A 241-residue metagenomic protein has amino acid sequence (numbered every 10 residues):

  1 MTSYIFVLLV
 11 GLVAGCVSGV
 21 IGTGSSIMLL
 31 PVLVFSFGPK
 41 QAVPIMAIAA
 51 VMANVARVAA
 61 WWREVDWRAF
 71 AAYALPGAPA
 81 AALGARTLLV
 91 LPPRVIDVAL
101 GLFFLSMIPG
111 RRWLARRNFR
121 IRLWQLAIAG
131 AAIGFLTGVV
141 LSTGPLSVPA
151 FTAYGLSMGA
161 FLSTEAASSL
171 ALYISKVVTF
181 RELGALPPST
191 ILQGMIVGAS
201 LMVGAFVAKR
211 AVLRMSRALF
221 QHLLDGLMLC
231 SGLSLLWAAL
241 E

Functional and structural regions predicted by a protein language model:
Y4, A47, L100-F104, I108 (+3 more regions): Residues within membrane-spanning alpha-helices of integral membrane proteins, especially the hydrophobic core/packing
Y4-A72, A129-G134, S142-L201, A205 (+1 more regions): Small-residue-rich hydrophobic segments that form or flank transmembrane alpha-helices in multi-pass membrane proteins
G22, G38, P92-I96, S157 (+1 more regions): A helix-boundary/kink motif common to multi-pass secondary transporters, especially Major Facilitator Superfamily
P31-V32, S36-K40, L75-L83, M107 (+3 more regions): Small-residue-rich segments of transmembrane alpha-helices in multi-pass membrane proteins, especially helix faces
N54-W62, A85, P93, A99-W124 (+2 more regions): Transmembrane helix exit motif
D66-G77, D97-G101, I121-G130, A160-A167 (+1 more regions): Cytoplasmic-side transmembrane-helix entry/capping segments in multi-pass membrane proteins
A85-R94, F180-L192, A239-E241: Membrane-interface helix termini and inter-helical loops of multi-pass transporters
A205-M228: Interfacial loop-to-transmembrane junctions
